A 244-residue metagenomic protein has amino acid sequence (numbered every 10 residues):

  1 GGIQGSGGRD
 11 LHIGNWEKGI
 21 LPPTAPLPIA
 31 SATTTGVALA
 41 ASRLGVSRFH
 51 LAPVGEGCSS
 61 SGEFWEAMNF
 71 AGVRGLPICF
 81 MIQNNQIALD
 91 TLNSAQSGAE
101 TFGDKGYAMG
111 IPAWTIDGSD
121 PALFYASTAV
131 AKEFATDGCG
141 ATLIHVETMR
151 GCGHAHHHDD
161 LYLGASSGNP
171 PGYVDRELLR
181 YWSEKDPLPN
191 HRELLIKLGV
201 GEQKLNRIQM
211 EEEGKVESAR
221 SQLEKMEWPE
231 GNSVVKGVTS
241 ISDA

Functional and structural regions predicted by a protein language model:
G1-R74, L92-G98, G103-D104, A108-G110: Cofactor-binding active-site loop characterized by glycine-rich and histidine/acidic residues
G14, P28, P53-V54, F80-N84 (+1 more regions): Short beta-strand segments
A32, A38, P77, P112 (+3 more regions): Proline-centered helix-kink/hinge sites
L39-V46, A99-V130, L179-M210: Conserved thiamine diphosphate
R48-A52, I78, G138-I144: Generic beta-sheet signal
V73-R74, Q83-A141, R150-G151: Ligand/cofactor pocket segment of small-molecule handling proteins
F134-A244: Glycine/aspartate-rich loop-and-adjacent alpha/beta segment that forms the canonical ThDP
